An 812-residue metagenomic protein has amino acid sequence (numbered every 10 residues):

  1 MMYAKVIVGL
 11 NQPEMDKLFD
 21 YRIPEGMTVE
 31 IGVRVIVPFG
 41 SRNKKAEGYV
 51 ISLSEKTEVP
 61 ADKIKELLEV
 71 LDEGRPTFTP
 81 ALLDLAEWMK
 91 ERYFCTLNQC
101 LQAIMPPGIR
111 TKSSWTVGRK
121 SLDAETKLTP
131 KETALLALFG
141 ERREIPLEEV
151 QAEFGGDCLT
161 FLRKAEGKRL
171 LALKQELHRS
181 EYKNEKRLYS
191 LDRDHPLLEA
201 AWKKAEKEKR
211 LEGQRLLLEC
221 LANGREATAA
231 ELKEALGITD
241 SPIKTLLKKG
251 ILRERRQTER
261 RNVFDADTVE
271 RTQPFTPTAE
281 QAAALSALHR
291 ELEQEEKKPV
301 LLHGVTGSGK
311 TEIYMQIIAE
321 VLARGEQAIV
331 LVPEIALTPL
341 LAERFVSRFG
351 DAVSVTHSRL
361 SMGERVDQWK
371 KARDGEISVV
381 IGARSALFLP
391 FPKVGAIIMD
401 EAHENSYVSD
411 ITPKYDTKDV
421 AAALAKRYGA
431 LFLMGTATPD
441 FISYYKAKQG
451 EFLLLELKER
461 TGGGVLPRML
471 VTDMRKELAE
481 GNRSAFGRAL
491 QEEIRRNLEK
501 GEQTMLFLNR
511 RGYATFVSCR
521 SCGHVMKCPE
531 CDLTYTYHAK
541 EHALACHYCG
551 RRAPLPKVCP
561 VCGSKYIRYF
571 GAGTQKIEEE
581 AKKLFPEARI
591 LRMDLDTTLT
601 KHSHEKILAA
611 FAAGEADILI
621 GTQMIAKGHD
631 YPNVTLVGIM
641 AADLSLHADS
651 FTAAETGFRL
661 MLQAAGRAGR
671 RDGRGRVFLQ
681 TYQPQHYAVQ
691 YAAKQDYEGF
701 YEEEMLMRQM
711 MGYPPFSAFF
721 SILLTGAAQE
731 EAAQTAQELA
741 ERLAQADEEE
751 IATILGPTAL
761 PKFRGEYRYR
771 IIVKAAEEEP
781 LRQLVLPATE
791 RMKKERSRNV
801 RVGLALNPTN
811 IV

Functional and structural regions predicted by a protein language model:
M1-A383, L387-T436, G450-G464, A746 (+3 more regions): Accessory, non-ATPase domains that flank or precede helicase/AAA+ motor cores in DNA-metabolism machines
E87-K90, Q151, Q491, E578 (+4 more regions): Generic solvent-exposed, charged/amphipathic alpha-helical segments that serve as macromolecular interface scaffolds
V269-T278, A282, S286-H289, E295-A733 (+4 more regions): Inter-lobe coupling/hinge segments of SF2-like helicase ATPases
A732-L755: Short amphipathic alpha-helix segments
L755-R764: Short edge beta-strands and adjacent turn/loop segments
